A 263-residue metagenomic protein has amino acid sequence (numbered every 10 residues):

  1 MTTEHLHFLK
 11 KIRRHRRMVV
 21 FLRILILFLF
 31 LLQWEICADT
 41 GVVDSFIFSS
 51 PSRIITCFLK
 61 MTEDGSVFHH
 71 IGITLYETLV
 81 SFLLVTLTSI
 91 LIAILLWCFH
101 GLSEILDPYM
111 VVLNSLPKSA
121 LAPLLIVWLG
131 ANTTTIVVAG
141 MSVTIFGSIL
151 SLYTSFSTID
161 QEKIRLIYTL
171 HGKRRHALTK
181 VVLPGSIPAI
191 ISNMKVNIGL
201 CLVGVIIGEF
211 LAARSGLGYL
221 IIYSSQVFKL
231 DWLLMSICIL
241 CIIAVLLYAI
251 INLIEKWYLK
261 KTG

Functional and structural regions predicted by a protein language model:
M1-L25, A249-G263: Transmembrane alpha-helical segments of polytopic membrane transport and secretion proteins
L9-R13, T40-L83: Periplasmic/extracellular loop-to-transmembrane helix junction in inner-membrane transport proteins
V67-I71, L75, I105-V112, L178 (+5 more regions): Hydrophobic alpha-helical elements at and bordering transmembrane segments of multi-pass membrane proteins
V80-M110: Transmembrane-helix boundary motif in ABC transporter permease subunits
V111-G147, T154-S155: Generic hydrophobic transmembrane alpha-helix motif, especially the helices
L116, F156-E162, L166-S186, Q226: Short helix-to-coil transition segments within interhelical loops that connect adjacent transmembrane helices
V138-S142, R175-G208: Transmembrane alpha-helices
G218-E255: Hydrophobic alpha-helical transmembrane segments of polytopic membrane proteins
